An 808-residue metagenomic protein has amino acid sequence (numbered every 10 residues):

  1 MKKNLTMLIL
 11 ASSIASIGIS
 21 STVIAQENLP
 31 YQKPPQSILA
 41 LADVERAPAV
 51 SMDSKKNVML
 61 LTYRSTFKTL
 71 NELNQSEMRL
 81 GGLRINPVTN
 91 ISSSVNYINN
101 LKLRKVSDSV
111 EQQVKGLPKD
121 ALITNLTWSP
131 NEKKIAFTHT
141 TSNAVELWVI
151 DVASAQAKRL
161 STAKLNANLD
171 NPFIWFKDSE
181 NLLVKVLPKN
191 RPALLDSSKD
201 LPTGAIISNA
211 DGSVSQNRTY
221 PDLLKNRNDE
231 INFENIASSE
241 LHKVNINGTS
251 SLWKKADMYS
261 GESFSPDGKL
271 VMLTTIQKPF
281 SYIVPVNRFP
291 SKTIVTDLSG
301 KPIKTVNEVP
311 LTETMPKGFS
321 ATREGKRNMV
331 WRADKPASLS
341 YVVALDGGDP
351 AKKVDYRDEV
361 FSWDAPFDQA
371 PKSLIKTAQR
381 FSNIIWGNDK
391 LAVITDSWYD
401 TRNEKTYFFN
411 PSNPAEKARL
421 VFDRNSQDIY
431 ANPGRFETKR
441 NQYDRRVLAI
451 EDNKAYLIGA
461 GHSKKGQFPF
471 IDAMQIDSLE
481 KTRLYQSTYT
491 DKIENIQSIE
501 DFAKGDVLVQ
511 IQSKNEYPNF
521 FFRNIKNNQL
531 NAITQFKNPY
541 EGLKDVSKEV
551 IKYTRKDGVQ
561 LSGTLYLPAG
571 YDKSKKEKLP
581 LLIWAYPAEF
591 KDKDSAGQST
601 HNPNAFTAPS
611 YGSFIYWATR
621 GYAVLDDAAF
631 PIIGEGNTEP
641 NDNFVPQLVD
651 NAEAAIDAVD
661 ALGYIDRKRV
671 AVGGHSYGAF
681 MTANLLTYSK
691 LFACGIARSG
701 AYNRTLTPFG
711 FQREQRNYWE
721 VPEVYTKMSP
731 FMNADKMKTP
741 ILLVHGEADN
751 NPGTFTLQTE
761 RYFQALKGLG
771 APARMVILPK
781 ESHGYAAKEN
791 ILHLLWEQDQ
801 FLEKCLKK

Functional and structural regions predicted by a protein language model:
M1-I9: Bacterial N-terminal signal peptides that target proteins for export
L10-I14, G18, I24-P518, F522-Q529 (+2 more regions): Beta-propeller folds
S92, Y97-K102, V106, A588 (+1 more regions): Active-site-proximal cap/loop segments of hydrolase catalytic domains
T293, L339, V421, F520 (+6 more regions): Conserved hydrophobic/aromatic pocket- or pore-lining residues that grip, position, or stack substrates in active sites
T296-K301, A365-D368, W398-T401, F409-E416 (+8 more regions): Secondary-structure transition/capping motifs at alpha-helix termini and the adjoining loop/turn into the next element
T534-E577: N-terminal cap/lid segment of alpha/beta-hydrolase-fold proteins
K576-A588: Short beta-strand element of the alpha/beta-hydrolase
